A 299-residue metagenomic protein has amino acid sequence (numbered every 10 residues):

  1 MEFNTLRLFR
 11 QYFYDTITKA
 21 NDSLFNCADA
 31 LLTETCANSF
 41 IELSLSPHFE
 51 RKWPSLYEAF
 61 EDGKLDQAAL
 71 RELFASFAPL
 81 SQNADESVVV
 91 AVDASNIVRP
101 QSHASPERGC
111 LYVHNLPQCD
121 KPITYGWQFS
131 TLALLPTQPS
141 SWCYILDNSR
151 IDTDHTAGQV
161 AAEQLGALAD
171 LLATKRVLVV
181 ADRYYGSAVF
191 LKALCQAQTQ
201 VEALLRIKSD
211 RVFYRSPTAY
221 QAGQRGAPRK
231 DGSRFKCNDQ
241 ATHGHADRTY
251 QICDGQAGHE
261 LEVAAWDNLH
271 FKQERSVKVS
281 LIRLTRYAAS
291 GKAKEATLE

Functional and structural regions predicted by a protein language model:
M1-F13, I17-A20, L24, D29 (+4 more regions): Single, function-defining residue in the core of a domain
L8, Y12, T16-A20, L31 (+4 more regions): Electropositive nucleic-acid engagement tracts
S46, E61-D62, F74, V113 (+3 more regions): Residue-level signal for alpha-helical context at structural boundaries
A59-P139, L261-K272: Active-site-proximal, Lys/Arg-enriched surface segment that forms a nucleic-acid-binding/basic interface patch
